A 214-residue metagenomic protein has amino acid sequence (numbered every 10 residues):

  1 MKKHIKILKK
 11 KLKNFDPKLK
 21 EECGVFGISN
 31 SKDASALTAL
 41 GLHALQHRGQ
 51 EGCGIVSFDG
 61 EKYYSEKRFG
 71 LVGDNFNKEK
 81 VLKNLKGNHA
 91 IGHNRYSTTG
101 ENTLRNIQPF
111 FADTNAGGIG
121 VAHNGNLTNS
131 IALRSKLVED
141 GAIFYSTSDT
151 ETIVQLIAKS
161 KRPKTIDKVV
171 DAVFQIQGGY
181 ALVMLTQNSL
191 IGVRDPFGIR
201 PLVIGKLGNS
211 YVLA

Functional and structural regions predicted by a protein language model:
M1-A214: Conserved short alpha-helical segments that host acidic/polar catalytic motifs at enzyme active sites
